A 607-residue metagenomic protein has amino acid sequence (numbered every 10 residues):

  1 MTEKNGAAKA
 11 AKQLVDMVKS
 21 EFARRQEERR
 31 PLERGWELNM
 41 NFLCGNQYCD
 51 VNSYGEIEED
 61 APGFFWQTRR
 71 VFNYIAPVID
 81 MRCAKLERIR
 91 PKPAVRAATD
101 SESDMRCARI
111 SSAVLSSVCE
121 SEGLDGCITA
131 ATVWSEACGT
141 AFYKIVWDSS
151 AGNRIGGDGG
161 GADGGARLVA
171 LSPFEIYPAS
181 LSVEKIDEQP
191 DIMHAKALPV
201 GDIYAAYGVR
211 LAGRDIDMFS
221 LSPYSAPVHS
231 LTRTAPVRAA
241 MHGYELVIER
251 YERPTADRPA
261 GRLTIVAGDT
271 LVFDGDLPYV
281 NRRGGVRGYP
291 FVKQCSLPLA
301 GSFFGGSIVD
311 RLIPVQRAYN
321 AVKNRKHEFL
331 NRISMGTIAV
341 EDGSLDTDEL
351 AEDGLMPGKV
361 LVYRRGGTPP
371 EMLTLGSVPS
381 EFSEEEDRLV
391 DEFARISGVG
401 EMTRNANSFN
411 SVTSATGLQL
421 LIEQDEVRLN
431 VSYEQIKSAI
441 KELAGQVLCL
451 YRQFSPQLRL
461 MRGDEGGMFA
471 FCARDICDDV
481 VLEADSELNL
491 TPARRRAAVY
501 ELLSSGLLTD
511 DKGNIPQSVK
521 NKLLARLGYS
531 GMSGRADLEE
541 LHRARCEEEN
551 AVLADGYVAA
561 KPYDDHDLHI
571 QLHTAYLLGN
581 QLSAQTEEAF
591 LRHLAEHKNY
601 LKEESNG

Functional and structural regions predicted by a protein language model:
M1-G607: Extended alpha-helical, oligomerization-prone segments that build pores/tubes and scaffolds
